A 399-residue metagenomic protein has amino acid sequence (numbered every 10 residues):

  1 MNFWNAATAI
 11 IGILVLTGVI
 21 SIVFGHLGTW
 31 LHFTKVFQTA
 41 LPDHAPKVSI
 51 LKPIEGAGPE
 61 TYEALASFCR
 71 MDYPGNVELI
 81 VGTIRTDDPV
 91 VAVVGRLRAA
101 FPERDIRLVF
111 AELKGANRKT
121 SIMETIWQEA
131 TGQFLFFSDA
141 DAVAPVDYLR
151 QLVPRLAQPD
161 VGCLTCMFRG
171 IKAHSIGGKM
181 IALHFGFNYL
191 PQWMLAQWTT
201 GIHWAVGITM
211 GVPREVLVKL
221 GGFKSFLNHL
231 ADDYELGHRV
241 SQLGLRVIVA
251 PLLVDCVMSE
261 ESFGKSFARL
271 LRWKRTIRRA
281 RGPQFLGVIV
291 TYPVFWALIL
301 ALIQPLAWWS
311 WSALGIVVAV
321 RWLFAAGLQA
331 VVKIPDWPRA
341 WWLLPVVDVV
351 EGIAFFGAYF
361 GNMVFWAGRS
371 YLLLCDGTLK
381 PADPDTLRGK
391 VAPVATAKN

Functional and structural regions predicted by a protein language model:
M1-A66: N-proximal low-complexity "stem/linker" segments adjacent to membrane-targeting elements
F3-A6, I10, L16, I22 (+2 more regions): Membrane-embedded multi-pass helical conduit in multi-pass membrane proteins, especially envelope-biosynthetic
P46-S49, E78, E235: Cell-envelope/extracellular polymer assembly enzymes that use nucleotide-activated donors
L65-K114: Acidic donor-binding segment of Leloir-type glycosyltransferases
M123, L135: Short aromatic/hydrophobic "clamp" motif used to bind/position activated sugar donors
T131-Q133, V206-L220: Conserved nucleotide-sugar donor-binding and metal-coordinating catalytic region shared by glycosyltransferases
D139-R155: Acidic donor-binding/catalytic loop of UDP-sugar-dependent glycosyltransferases, especially processive GT2
L156-Y189, E215-V218, F223-F285, D376-T378: Catalytic donor/gating beta->alpha subdomain of glycosyltransferases that bind UDP-sugars
